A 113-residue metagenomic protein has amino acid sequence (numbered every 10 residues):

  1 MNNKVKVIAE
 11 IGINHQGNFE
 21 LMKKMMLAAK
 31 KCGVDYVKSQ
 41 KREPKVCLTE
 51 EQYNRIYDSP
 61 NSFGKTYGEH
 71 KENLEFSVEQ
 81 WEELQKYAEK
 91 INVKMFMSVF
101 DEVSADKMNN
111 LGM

Functional and structural regions predicted by a protein language model:
M1-A9, W81: N-terminal amphipathic alpha-helix/helix-capping segment at the start of soluble metabolic enzymes
V7-I11, V37-S39, M95-S98: Hydrophobic faces of well-ordered beta-strands that scaffold small-molecule active sites in alpha/beta enzyme cores
E10, A29, M108: Conserved, mostly hydrophobic/aromatic
G12-N14, Q40-P44, F100-E102: Active-site beta-loop-alpha junctions enriched in small/polar residues
H15-K31, V78-E79: Glycine-rich anion/phosphate-binding loops
K24-E43, L111-G112: Catalytic domains of carbohydrate-active enzymes, especially glycoside hydrolases
D35-E75: Glycine-rich, proline-tolerant flexible connector loops at the mouths of alpha/beta enzymes
S59-M113: Active-site beta->alpha loop and helix N-cap motifs at the rims of alpha/beta catalytic domains
